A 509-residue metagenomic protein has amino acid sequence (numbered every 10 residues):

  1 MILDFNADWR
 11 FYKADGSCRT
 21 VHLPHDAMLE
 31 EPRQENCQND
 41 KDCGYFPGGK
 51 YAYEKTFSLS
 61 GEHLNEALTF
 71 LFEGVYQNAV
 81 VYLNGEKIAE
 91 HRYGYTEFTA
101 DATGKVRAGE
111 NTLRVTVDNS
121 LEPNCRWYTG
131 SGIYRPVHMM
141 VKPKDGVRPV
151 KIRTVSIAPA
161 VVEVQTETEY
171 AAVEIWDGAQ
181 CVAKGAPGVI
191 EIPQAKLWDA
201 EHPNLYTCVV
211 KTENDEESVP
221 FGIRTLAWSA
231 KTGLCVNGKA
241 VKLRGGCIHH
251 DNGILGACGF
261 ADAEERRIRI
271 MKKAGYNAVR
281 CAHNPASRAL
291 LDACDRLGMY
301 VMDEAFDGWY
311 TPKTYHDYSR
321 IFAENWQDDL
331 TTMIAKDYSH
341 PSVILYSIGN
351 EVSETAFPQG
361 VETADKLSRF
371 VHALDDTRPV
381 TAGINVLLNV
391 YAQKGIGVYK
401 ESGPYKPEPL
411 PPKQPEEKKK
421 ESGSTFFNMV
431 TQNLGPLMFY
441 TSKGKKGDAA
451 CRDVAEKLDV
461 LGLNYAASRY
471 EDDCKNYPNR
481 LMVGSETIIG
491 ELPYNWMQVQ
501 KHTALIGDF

Functional and structural regions predicted by a protein language model:
L3-D15, A27, C43, P47-V147 (+4 more regions): Accessory beta-strand-rich segments of carbohydrate-active enzymes
Y82-I88, W176-G178, E213-N214, N237: Short strand-turn-strand beta-turns centered on an Asx-Gly dipeptide
Y95-A100, P123, P193, T225-V460 (+3 more regions): Active-site mouth of glycoside hydrolases
V106-E110, Q165-A230: Extended acidic/polar, glycine-enriched regions that form or flank non-catalytic beta-rich accessory modules
Y134, V343, L458, L505-I506: Core-facing hydrophobic residues within beta-strands of well-ordered domains
R135-R153, R224-K239: Low-complexity, Pro/Ser/Thr- and charge-rich linker/hinge segments at domain boundaries
K144-E169: Surface beta-strand/loop "capping" patches
W496-F509: Substrate-binding cleft of secreted/luminal carbohydrate-active enzymes
